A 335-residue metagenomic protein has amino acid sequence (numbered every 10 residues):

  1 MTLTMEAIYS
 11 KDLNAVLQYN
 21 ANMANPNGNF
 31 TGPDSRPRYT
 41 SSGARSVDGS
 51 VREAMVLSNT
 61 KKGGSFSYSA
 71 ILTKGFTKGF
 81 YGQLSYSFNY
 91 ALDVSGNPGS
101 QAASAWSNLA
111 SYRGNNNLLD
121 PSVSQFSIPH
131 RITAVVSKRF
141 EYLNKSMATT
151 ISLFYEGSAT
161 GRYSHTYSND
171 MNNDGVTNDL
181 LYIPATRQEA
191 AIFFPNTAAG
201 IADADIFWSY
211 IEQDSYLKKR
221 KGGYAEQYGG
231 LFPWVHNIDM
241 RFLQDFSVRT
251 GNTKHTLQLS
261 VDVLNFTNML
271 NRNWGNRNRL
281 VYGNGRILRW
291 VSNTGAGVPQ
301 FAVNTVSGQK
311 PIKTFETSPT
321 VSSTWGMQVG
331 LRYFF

Functional and structural regions predicted by a protein language model:
M1, F66-A70, H130-V136, H236-F242 (+1 more regions): Hydrophobic, lipid-facing positions within transmembrane beta-strands of outer-membrane proteins
T4, A15-N25, V94-A102, G161-D179 (+2 more regions): Outer-membrane beta-barrel and related beta-rich outer-membrane complex signature in Gram-negative bacteria
T4-S146, I151-T160: Gram-negative outer-membrane beta-barrel transporters
I8, N14, R36, S50 (+9 more regions): Intrinsically disordered, low-complexity regions of eukaryotic proteins
M23-G32, R38, V47-S50, G99 (+4 more regions): Extended hydrophobic/aromatic segments used for targeting, binding, or gating
T77-G82, A225-R249, T253-L259, V263-L270 (+1 more regions): C-terminal substrate/ligand-recognition segments
T150-G251, Q258, G283-E316: Extracytoplasmic gating/loop element in the C-terminal half of outer-membrane beta-barrel translocons and assembly
P319: CBM-like carbohydrate-recognition segments
